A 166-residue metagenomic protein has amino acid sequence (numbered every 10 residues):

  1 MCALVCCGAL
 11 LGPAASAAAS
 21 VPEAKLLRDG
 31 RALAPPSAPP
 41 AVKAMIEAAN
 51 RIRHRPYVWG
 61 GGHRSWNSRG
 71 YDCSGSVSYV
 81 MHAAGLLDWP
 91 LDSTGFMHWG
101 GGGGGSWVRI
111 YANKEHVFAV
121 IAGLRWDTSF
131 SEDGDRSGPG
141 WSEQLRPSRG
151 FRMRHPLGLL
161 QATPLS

Functional and structural regions predicted by a protein language model:
M1-Y57, E132-S166: Intrinsically disordered, low-complexity, Pro/Ser/Thr/Asn/Gly/Ala-rich spacer/linker segments adjacent to signal
A14, W66-N67, L91, G101: Residues at secondary-structure transition points
L26-R31, G60-S65, T94-W99: Short linear capping/connector segments at secondary-structure termini
A38, I46, S78, A84-L165: ...with weaker cross-activation on analogous glycine-rich loops/strands in unrelated enzymes
I52-G70, P90: Active-site nucleophile-His-acid catalytic modules used for acyl/amide transfer and hydrolysis across diverse enzymes
S65-A84: Active-site nucleophilic cysteine motif
